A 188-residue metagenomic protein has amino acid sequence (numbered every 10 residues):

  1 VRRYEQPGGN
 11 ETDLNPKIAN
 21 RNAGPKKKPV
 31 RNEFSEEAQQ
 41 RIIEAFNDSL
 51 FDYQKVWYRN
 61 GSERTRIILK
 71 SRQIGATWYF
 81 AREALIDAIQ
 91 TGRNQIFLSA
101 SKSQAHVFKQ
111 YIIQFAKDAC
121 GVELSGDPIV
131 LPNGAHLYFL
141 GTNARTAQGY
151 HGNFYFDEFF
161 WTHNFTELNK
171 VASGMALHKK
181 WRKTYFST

Functional and structural regions predicted by a protein language model:
V1-T188: Phosphate/NTP-binding elements of NTP-utilizing enzymes
